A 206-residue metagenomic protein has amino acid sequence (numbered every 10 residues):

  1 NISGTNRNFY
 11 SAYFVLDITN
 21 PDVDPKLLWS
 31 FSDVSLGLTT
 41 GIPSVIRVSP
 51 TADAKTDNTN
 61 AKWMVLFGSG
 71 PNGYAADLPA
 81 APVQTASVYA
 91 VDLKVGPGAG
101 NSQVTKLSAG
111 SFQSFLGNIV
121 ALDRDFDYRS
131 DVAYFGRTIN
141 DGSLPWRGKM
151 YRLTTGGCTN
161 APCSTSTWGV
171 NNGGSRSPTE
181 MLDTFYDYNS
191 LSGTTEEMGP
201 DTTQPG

Functional and structural regions predicted by a protein language model:
N1-G206: Extracytoplasmic/lumenal domain signature
